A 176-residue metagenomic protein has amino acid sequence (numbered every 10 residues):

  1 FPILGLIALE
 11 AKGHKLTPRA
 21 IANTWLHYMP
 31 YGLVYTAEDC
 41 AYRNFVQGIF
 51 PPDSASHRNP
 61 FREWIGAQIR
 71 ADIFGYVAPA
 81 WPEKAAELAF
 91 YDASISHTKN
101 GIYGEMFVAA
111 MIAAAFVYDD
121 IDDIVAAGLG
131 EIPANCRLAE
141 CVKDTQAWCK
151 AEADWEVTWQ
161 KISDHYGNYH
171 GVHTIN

Functional and structural regions predicted by a protein language model:
F1-N176: Structured, active/binding-site neighborhoods that engage oxygen-rich ligands
